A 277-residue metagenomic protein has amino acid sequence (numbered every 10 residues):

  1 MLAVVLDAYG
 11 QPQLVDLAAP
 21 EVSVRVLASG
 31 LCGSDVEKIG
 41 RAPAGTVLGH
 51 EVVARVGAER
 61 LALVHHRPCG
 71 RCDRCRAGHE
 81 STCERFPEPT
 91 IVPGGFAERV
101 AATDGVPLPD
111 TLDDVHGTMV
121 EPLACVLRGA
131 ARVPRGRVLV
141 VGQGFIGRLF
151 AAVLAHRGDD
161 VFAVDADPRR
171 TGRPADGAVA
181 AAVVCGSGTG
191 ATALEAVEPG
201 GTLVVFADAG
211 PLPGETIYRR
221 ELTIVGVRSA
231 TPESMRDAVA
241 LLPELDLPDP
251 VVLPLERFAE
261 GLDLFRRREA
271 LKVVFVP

Functional and structural regions predicted by a protein language model:
A3-A19, G30-R55, A77-P93: N-terminal glycine-rich cofactor-binding segment
A18-E21, V56-A58, T171-V179: Short acidic low-complexity segments
P20-S29, I39-D73, V106-P109: Glycine-rich beta-strand-centered segment in the early N-terminal region that forms part of a ligand/cofactor-binding
R60, L112-D176: Mid-domain Rossmann-like dinucleotide-binding core that forms the NAD(H)/NADP(H) cofactor-binding site
H66-V141: NAD(P)H dinucleotide-binding glycine-rich loop of Rossmann-like/cofactor-binding domains, especially the beta1-alpha1
T189-L241, P277: Glycine-rich phosphate-binding loop and adjacent beta-alpha segment of Rossmann(oid) nucleotide-cofactor-binding
M235-P277: C-terminal hydrophobic helical "lid"/dimerization subdomain of Rossmann-like NAD(P)H-dependent oxidoreductases
